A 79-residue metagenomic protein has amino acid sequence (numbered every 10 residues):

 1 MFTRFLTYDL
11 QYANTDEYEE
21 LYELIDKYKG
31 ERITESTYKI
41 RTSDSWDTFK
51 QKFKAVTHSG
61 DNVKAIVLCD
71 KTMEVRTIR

Functional and structural regions predicted by a protein language model:
M1-L10: Short glycine-/aliphatic-rich beta-strand segments at the starts of folded cytosolic domains
L10-N14, T42: Short loop or secondary-structure boundary microenvironments that flank and position key functional residues
A13-E31: Short aromatic-glycine-(Arg/Gly/Cys) micro-motifs in beta-strand/loop hairpins
Y28-V75: Short, intrinsically disordered low-complexity segments
I78-R79: Short, surface-exposed amphipathic charged segments that create phosphate/polyanion-binding patches used for binding
